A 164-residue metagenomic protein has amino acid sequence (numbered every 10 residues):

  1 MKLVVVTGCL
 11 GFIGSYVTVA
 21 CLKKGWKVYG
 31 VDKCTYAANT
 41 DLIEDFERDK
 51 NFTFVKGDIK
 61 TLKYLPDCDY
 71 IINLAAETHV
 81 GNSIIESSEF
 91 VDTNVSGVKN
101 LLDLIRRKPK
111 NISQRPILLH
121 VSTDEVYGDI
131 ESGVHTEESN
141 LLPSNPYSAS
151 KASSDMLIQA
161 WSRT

Functional and structural regions predicted by a protein language model:
M1-T164: N-terminal Rossmann-like NAD(P)+-binding domain of SDR-like oxidoreductases, especially those catalyzing
